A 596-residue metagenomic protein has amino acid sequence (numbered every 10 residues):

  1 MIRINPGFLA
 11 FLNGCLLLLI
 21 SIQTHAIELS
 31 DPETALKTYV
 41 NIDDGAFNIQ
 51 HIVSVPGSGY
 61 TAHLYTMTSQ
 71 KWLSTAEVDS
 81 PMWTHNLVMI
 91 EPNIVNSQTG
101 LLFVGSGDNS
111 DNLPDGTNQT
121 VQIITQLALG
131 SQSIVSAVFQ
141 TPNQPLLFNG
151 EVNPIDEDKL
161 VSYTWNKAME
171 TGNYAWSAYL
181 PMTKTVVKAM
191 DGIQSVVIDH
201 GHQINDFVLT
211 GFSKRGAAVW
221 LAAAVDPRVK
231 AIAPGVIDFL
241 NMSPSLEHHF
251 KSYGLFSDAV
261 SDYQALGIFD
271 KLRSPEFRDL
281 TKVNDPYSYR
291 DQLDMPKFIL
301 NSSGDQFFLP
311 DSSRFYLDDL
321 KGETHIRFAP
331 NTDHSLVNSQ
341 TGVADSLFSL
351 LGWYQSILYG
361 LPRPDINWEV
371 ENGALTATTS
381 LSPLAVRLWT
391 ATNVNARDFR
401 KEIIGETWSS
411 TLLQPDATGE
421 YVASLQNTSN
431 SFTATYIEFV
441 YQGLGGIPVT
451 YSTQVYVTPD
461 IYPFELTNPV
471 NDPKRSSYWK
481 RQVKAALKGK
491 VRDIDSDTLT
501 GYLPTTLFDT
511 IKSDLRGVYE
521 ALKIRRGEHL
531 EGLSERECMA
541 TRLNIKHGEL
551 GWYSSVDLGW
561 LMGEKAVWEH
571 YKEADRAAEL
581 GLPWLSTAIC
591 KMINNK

Functional and structural regions predicted by a protein language model:
I27-Q98: Catalytic-loop region of hydrolases
D79-W83, V88-E151: Short, surface-exposed "cap/lid" segments of acyl-processing enzymes
N109-D111, T125, Q132-V187, D238-S252: Cap/lid segment of the alpha/beta-hydrolase catalytic domain
M169-S213, V229: Gly/Ser-rich "nucleophile elbow"/oxyanion-hole loop immediately N-terminal to the catalytic nucleophile in hydrolases
L221-D270, R327-P330, L336-A344: Hydrolase active-site cap/lid region
L293, I299-N301: Short beta-strand/loop motif that positions the catalytic acidic residue of the alpha/beta-hydrolase fold
G352-T390, E406-T418: Surface beta-strand/loop "capping" patches
N471-K596: Soluble extracellular-acting proteins and domains
